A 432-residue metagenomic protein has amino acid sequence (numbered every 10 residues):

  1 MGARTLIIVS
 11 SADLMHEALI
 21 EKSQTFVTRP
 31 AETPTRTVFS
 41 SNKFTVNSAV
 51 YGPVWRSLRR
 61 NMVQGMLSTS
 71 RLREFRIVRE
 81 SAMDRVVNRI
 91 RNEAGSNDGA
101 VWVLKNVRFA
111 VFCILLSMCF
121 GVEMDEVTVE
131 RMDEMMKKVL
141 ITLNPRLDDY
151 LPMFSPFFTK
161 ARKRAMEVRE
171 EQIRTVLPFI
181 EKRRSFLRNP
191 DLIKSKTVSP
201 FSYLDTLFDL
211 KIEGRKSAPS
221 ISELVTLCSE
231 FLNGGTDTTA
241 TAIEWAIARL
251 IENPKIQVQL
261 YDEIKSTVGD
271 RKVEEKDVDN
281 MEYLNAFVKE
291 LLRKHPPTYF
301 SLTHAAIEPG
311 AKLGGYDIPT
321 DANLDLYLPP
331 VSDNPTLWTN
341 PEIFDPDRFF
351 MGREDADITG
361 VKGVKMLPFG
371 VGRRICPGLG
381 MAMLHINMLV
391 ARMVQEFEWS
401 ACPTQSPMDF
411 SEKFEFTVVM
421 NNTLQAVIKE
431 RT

Functional and structural regions predicted by a protein language model:
M1-N42, P53, S57, E80-N88 (+1 more regions): N-terminal membrane-proximal hinge/A-helix region immediately C-terminal to the signal-anchor transmembrane segment
I7-A12, V86, L115-C119, L143 (+8 more regions): Hydrophobic, repeat-rich solenoid/adaptor surfaces of innate immune receptors and signaling proteins
R29-F39, R73-I243, Q259, E275 (+1 more regions): Cytochrome P450 heme-thiolate monooxygenase catalytic core
K43-T45, M83, M135, K265-V273 (+3 more regions): Cytochrome P450 proximal C-terminal region
R174, R271-G315, D325, P335: Conserved cytochrome P450 K-helix E-x-x-R motif and the immediately C-terminal K′/meander segment
T238-E263, G380-E396: Cytochrome P450 catalytic-core helices
L260, L291, I318-D321, F344 (+3 more regions): Hydrophobic, well-ordered secondary-structure elements that form the walls of internal hydrophobic environments
L326-D357: Conserved cytochrome P450 K-helix/beta-meander segment immediately N-terminal to the heme-binding cysteine loop
